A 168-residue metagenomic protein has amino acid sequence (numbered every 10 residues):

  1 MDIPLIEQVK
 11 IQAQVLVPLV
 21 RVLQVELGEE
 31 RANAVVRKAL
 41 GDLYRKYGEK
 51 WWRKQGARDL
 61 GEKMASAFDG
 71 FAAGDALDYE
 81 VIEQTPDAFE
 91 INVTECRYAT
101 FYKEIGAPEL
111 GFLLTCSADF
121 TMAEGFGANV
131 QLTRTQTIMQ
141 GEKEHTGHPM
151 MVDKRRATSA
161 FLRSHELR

Functional and structural regions predicted by a protein language model:
M1-A88, R97-T115, F120, E124 (+2 more regions): N-terminal accessory segment detector
I91: A helicase ATPase "motif cassette" and its flanking acidic/Ser/Thr-rich regulatory loops
T94: Residues forming anionic-ligand binding surfaces in small-molecule and nucleic-acid pockets of primarily soluble enzymes
